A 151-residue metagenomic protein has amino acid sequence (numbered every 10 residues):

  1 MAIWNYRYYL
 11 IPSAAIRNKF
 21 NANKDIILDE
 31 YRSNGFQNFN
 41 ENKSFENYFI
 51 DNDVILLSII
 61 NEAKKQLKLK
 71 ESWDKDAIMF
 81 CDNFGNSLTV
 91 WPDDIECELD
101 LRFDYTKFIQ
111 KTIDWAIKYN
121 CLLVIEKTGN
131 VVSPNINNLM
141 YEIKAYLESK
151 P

Functional and structural regions predicted by a protein language model:
M1-P151: Acidic (Asp/Glu-rich) sequence patches and key acidic residues that form negatively charged surfaces used
